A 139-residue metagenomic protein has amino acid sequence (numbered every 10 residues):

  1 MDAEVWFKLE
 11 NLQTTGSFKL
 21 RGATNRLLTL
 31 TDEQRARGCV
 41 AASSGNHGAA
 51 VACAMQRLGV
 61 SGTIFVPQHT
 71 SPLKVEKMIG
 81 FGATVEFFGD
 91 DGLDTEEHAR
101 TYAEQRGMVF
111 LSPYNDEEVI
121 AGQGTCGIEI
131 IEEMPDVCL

Functional and structural regions predicted by a protein language model:
M1-L139: PLP-dependent amino-acid enzyme catalytic core
